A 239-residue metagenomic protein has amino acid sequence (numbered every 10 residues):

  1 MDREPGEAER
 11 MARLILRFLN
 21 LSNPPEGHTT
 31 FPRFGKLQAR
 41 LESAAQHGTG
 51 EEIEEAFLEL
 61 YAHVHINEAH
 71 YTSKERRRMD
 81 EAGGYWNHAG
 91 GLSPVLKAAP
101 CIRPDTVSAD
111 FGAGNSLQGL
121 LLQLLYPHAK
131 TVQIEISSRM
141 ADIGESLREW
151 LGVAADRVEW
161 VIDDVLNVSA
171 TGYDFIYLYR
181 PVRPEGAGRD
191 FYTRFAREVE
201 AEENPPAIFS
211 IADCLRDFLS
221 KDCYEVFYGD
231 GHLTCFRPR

Functional and structural regions predicted by a protein language model:
M1-R103: S-adenosyl-L-methionine
D105-G114: Conserved class I S-adenosyl-L-methionine
S116-L120: Glycine-rich SAM-binding Motif I of class I
K130-E135: Conserved SAM-binding motif I beta-strand of class I
G144-E145: Conserved SAM-binding loop
A154-D163: Conserved SAM-binding strand-loop segment of SAM-dependent methyltransferases
D174-G188: A short SAM/SAH-binding and catalytic strip from SAM-dependent methyltransferases
G186-R239: C-terminal substrate-binding/active-site "lid" region of AdoMet-derived donor-dependent transferases
